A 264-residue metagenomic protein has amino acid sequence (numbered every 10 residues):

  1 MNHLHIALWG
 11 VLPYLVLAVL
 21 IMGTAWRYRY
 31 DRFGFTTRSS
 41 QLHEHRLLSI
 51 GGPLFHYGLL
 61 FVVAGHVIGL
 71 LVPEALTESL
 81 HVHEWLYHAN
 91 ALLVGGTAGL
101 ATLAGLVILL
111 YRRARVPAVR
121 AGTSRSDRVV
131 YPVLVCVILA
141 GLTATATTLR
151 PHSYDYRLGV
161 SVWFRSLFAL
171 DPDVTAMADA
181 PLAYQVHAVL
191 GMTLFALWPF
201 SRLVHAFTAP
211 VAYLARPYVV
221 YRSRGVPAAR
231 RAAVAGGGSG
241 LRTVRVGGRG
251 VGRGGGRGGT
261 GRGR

Functional and structural regions predicted by a protein language model:
M1-L20: Hydrophobic transmembrane alpha-helical segments in integral membrane proteins
H3-I6, L92, A188: Short, glycine/acidic-rich beta->alpha junctions
M22-R27, L106-L110: Alpha-helical transmembrane segments
T24-H43: Membrane-interface helix-loop junction between the first two transmembrane segments
S39-P53, L59-L60, A64-L167, A178-L182 (+6 more regions): Long, contiguous internal "core" modules enriched in hydrophobic/ aromatic residues
A232-R264: Long, low-complexity, intrinsically disordered cytosolic termini of multi-pass membrane proteins
